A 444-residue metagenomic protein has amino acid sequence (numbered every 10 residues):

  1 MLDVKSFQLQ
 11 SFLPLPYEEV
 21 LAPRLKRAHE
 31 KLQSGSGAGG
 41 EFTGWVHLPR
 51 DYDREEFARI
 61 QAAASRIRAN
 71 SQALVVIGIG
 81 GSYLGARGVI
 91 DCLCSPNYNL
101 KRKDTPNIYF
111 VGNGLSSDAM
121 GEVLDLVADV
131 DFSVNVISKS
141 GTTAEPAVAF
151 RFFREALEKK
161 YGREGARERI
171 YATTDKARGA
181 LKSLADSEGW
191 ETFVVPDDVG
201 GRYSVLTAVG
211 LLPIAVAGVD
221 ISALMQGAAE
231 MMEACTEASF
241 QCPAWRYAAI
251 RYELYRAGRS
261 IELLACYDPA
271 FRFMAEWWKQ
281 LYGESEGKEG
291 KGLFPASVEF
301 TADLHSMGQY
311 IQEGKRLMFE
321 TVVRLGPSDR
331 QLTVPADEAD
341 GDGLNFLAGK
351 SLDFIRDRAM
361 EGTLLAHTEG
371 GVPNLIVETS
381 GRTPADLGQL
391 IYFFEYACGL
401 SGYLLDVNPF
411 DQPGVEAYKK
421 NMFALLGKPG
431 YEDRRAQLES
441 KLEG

Functional and structural regions predicted by a protein language model:
M1-R68, A336-F346, R434-G444: Extended, charge-enriched "interface" segments that sit outside catalytic cores
R59-Q72, V123-D131, R251-S260, I311-R316: Glycine-rich phosphate/diphosphate-binding loops that line cofactor/substrate pockets in enzymes
S65-A238, A424: Glycine-rich phosphate-binding loops that contact phosphosugars or nucleotide phosphates
S82-G85, S117-A119, T142-E145, R178-K182 (+6 more regions): Flexible loop/turn segments at secondary-structure boundaries
D91-C94, D125-V127, R151-F153, D186-E188 (+4 more regions): Short, solvent-exposed amphipathic alpha-helical segments in soluble enzyme and RNA/protein-processing domains
K159-T321, G326, G414-G444: Active-site phosphate/pyrophosphate-binding segments
A296-R382: Helicase-primase coupling helices
V377, G381-G444: C-terminal helical/tail subdomains of lipid-metabolizing enzymes
